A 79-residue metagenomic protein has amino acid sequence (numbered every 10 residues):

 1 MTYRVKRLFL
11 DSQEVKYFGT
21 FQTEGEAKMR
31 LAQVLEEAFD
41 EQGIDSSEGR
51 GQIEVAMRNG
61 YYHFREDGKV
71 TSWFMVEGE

Functional and structural regions predicted by a protein language model:
M1-Y17, K69, E77: Short aromatic-glycine-(Arg/Gly/Cys) micro-motifs in beta-strand/loop hairpins
T2, T20-Q22, E54: Ser/Thr- (and often Asn-) enriched beta-sheet segments in non-cytosolic proteins
V5, F21, A27, L31 (+2 more regions): Hydrophobic beta-strand residues in large extracellular and virion-surface proteins
K6-L10, E24, I53: Generic structural signal for short, flexible, solvent-exposed coil/loop and linker residues
S12-Q13, Q22-D45: A short, charged, amphipathic alpha-helix used as a generic interaction element across diverse proteins
L35-E79: Short, mixed-charge low-complexity intrinsically disordered segments
